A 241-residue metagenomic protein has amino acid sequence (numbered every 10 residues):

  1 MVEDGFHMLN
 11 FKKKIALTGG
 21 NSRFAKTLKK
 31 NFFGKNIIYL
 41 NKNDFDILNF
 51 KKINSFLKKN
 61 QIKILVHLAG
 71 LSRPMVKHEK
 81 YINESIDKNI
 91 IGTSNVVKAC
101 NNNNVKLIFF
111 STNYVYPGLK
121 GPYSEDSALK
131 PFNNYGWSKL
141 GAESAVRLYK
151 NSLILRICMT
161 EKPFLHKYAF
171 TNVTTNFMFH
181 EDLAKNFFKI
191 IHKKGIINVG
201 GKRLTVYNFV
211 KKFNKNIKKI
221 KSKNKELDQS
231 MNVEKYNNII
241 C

Functional and structural regions predicted by a protein language model:
L9-F33: N-terminal Rossmann NAD(P)H-binding glycine-rich loop of SDR-like oxidoreductase domains
F33-S55: Adenosine-cofactor binding site in Rossmann-like domains, unifying the SAM/SAH pocket of S-adenosylmethionine-dependent
F50-K88: NAD(P)H-binding glycine-rich loop region in Rossmannoid oxidoreductase-like domains and their noncatalytic homologs
L71-N83, T112-F132: Active-site "gating" loop of Rossmann-like NAD(P)-dependent oxidoreductase/epimerase domains
E79-I108: NAD(P)-cofactor binding segment of oxidoreductase domains
K130-C158: Active-site Tyr-X1-5-Lys
I157, F164-H192: Substrate-positioning beta->alpha
N186-D228: Mid/C-terminal beta-alpha module of Rossmann-like enzyme folds, strongest in SDR-family dehydrogenases/epimerases
